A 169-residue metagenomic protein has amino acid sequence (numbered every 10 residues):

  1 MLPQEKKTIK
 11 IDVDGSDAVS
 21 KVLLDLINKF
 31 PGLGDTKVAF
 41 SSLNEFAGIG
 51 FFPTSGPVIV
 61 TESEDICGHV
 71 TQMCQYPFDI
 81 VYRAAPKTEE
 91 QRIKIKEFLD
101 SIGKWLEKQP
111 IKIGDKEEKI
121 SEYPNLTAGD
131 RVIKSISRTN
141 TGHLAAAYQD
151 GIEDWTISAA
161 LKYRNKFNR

Functional and structural regions predicted by a protein language model:
M1-K37, V58-R169: Charged, amphipathic alpha-helical segments and their flanking helix caps
F40-S63: Amphipathic, interaction-prone secondary-structure segments
